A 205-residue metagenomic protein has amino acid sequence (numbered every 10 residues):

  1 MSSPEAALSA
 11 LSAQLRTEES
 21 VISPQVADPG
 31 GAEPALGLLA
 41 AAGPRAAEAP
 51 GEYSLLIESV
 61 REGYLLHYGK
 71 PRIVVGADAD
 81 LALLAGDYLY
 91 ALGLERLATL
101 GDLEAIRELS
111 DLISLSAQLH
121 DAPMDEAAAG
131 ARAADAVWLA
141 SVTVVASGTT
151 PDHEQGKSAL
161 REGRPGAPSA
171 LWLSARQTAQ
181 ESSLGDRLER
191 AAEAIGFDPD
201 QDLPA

Functional and structural regions predicted by a protein language model:
M1-A205: All-alpha prenyltransferase/terpene-synthase fold signal
